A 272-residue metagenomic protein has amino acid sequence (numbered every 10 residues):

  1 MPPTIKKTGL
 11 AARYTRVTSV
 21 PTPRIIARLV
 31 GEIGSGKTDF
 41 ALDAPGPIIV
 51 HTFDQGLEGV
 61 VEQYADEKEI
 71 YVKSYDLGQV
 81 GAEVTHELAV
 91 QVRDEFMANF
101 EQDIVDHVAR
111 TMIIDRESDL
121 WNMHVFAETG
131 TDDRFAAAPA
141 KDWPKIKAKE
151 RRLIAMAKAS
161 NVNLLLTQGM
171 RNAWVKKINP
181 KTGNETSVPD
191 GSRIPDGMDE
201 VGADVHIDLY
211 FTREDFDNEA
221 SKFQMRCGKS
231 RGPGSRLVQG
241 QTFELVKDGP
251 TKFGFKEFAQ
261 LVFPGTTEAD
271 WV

Functional and structural regions predicted by a protein language model:
M1-A12, S19-I25, F216-V272: C-terminal regions of RecA-like/P-loop NTPase motor modules
A11, V20-T111, D119: Conserved P-loop
T38-L42, I154-A155, M198: Short amphipathic alpha-helical segments and helix-helix/interface helices
G46, E67, E128-D133, T182-N184: Glycine-rich, phosphate-binding/catalytic loops in enzymes
T52-D54, D115-R116, L166-R171: A short beta-strand-to-loop transition that corresponds to the Sensor-1 phosphate-sensing loop of AAA+ P-loop ATPases
V60-E62, N122-V125, K176-I178: A short acidic (Asp/Glu
V80-S160: Phosphate-binding/switch loop-helix module in NTP-utilizing enzymes
M156-K252: Phosphate-binding/switch region of NTP-binding enzymes
